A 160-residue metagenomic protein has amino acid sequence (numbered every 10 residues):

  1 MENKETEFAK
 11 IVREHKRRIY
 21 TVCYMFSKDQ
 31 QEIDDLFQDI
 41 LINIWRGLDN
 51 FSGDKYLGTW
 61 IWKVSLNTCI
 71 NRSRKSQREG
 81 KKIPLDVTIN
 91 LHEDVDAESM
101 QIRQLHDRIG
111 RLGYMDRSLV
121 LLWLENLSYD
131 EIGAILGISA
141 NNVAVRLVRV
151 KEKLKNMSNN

Functional and structural regions predicted by a protein language model:
M1-T21: A short, charge-rich alpha-helical start-of-domain segment used by transcription regulators
E2, K28, L41-Y56, K75-S76: Sigma70-family region 2
T21, D35-I42, K55-N67: Structural recognition of an alpha-helix C-terminal capping motif at a helix-to-coil junction
I40, V64, L119-V120, I132-G133 (+1 more regions): Hydrophobic positions on the alpha-helical face of helix-turn-helix-like DNA-binding modules
N50-S52, K63-I83, E98, R149: Arg/Lys-rich amphipathic alpha helix in sigma70-family domain 2
I70, L136-N160: DNA-recognition helix of helix-turn-helix
N71, R78-L105, S128-Y129: Internal acidic/polar
R111-E131, I135: Short amphipathic alpha helix immediately N-terminal
